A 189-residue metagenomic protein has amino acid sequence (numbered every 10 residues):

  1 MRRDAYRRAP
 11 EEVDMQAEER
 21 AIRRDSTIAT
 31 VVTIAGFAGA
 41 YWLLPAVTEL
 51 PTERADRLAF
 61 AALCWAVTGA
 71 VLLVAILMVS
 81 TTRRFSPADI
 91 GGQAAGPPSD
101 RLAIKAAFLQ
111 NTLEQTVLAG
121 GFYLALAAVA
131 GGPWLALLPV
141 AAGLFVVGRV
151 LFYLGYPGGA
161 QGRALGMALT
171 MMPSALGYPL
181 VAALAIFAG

Functional and structural regions predicted by a protein language model:
D14-L72: Long, highly hydrophobic alpha-helical transmembrane signal-anchor segments
R20, L151-L176: Interfacial loop-to-transmembrane junctions
V32-T33, G69, Q110-A125: Core segments of transmembrane alpha-helices that mediate helix-helix packing or line hydrophobic substrate/ligand
T33-A35, D100, G166-V181: Small-residue-rich segments of transmembrane alpha-helices in multi-pass membrane proteins, especially helix faces
L44-V47, A141-P157: Transmembrane alpha-helical segments of integral membrane proteins
L50, V74-S99: Membrane-helix interface/capping segments
G92-Q115: Short membrane-interface loop/juxtamembrane segments of multi-pass integral membrane proteins
P179-G189: Juxtamembrane boundary at the C-terminal end of a transmembrane helix
